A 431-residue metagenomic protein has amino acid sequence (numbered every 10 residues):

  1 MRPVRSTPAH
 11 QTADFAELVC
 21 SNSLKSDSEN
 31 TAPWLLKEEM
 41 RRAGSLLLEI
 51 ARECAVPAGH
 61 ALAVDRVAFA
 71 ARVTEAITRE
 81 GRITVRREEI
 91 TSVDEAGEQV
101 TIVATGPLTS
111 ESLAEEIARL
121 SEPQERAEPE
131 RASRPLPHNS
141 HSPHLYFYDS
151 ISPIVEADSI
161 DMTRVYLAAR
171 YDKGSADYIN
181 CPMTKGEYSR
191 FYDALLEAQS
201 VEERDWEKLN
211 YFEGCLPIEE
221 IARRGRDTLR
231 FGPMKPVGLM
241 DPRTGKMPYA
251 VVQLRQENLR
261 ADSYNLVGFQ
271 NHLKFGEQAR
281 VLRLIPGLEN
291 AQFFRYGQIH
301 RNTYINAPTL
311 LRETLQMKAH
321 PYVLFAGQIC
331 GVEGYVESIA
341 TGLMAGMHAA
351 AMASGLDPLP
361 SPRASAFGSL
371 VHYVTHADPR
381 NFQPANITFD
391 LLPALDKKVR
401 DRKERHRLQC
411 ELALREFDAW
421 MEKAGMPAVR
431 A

Functional and structural regions predicted by a protein language model:
M1-L48, R363-V374: N-terminal FAD cofactor-binding segment of flavoenzymes
H10, T31, L35, V64 (+13 more regions): Conserved active-site and cofactor/substrate-binding residues in soluble primary-metabolism enzymes
Q11, E29-T74, T78: A conserved beta-strand/loop capping segment in the N-terminal third of enzymes that catalyze redox or closely related
R79-R255, R260, Y264-F275, A279-R280: Predominantly flavin-linked oxidoreductase catalytic cores and closely associated redox partners
E203-L209, N290-Y296, L356-S361, A428-R430: Flexible, glycine/charged-enriched surface loops at secondary-structure junctions
L266-V332, I339-T341, L359-H376, P384-N386: A glycine-rich dinucleotide-binding beta-alpha-beta segment and adjacent secondary-structure elements that constitute
I339-L359: Internal hydrophobic alpha-helix adjacent to the cofactor/substrate pocket in enzyme cavities
A385-A431: C-terminal auxiliary extensions adjacent to catalytic cores
